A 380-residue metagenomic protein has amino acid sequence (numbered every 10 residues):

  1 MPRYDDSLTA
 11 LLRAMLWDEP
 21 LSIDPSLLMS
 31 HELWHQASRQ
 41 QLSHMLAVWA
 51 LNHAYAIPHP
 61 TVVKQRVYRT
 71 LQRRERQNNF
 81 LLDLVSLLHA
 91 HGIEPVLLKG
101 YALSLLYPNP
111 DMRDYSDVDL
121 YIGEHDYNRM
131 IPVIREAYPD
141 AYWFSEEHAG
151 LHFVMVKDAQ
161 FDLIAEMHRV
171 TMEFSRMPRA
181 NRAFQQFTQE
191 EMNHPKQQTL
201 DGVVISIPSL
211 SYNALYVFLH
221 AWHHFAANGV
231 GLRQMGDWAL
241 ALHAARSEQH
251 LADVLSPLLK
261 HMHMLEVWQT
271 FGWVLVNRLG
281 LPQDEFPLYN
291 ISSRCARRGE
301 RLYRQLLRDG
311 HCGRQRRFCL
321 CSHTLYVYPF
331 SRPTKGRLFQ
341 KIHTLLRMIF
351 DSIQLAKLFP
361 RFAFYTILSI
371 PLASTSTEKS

Functional and structural regions predicted by a protein language model:
M1-S116, I122-S380: Conserved NTP-donor binding/palm subdomain of two-metal-ion nucleotidyltransferases/polymerases, i.e., the charged
